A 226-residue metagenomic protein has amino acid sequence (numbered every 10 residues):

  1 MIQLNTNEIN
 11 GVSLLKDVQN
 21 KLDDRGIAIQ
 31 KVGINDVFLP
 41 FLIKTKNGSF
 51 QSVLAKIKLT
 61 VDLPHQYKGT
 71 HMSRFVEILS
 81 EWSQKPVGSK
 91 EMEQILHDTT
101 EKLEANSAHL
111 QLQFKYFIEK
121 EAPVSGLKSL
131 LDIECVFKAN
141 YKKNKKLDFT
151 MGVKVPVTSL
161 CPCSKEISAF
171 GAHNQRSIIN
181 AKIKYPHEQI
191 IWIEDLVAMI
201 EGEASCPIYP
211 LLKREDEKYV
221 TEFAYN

Functional and structural regions predicted by a protein language model:
I2-N226: N-terminal intrinsically disordered, cationic/polar leader segments that include organellar targeting peptides
